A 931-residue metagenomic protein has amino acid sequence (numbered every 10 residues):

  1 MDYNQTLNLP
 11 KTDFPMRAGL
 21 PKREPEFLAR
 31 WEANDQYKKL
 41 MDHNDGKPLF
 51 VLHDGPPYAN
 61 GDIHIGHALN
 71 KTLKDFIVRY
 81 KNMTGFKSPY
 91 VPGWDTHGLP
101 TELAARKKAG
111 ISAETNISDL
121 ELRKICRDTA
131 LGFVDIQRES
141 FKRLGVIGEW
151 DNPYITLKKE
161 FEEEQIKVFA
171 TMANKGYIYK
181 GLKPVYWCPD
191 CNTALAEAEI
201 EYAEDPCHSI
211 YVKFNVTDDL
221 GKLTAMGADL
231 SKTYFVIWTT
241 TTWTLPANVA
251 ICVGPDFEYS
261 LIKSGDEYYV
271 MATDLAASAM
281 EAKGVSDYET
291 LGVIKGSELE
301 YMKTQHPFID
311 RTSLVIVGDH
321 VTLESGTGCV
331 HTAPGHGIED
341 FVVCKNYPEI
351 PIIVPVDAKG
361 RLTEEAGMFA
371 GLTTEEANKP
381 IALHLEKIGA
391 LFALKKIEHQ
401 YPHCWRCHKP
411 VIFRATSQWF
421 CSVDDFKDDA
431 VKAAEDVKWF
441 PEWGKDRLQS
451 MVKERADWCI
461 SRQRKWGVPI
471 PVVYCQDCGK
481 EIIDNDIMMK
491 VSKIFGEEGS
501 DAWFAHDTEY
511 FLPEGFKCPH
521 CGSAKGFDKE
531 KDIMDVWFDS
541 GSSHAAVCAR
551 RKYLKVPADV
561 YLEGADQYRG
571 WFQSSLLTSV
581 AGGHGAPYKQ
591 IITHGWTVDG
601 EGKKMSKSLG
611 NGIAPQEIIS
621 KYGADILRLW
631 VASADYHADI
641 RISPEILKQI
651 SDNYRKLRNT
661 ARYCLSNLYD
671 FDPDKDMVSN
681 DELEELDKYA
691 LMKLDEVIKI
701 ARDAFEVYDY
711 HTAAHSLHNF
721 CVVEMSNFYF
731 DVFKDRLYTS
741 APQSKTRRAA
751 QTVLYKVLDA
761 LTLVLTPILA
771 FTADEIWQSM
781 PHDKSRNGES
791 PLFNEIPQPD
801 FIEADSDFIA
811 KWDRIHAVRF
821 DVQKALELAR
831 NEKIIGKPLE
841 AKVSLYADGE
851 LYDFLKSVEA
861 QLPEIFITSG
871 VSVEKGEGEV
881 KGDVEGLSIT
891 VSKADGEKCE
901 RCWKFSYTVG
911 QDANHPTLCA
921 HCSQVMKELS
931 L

Functional and structural regions predicted by a protein language model:
D2-D13, R17-L20, E26, R30-N34 (+19 more regions): Residue patterns forming the tRNA-binding/recognition surfaces of aminoacyl-tRNA synthetases and related DALR
D42-A104, I237-L245, V315-V343, Y347 (+3 more regions): N-terminal catalytic cores of NTP/NDP-binding nucleotidyl/phosphoryl-transfer enzymes
D95, V185, P189, A196-A203 (+7 more regions): Acidic, turn-prone loop/beta-hairpin segments
V185, Y401, V472, G515 (+2 more regions): Residues immediately within or flanking Cys/His clusters that coordinate Zn2+ in small zinc-binding modules
C188, C404, C475, C518-C521 (+2 more regions): Short cysteine-rich clusters marking metal-coordination/redox-active sites
N192, Q463, G479, G522 (+2 more regions): Cys/His-coordinated zinc-binding microdomains
L220, Y347-K359, R464-W466, M488-D639: Alpha-helical recognition segments enriched in aromatics with Gly/Pro capping that present substrate-recognition
A250, F257-C329, I338, V342: Protease-associated
